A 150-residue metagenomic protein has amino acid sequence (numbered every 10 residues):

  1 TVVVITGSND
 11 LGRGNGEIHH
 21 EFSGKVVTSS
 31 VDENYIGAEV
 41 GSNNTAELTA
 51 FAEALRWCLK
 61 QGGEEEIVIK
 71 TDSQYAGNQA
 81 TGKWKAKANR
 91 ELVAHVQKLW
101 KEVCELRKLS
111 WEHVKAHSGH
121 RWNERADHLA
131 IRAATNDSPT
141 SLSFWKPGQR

Functional and structural regions predicted by a protein language model:
T1-T45, T49, R56-W57, R132 (+1 more regions): RNase H-like nuclease fold core
E33-G37, F51-L129, A134, L142-K146: RNase H catalytic domain
G148-R150: Polybasic, low-complexity binding patches
